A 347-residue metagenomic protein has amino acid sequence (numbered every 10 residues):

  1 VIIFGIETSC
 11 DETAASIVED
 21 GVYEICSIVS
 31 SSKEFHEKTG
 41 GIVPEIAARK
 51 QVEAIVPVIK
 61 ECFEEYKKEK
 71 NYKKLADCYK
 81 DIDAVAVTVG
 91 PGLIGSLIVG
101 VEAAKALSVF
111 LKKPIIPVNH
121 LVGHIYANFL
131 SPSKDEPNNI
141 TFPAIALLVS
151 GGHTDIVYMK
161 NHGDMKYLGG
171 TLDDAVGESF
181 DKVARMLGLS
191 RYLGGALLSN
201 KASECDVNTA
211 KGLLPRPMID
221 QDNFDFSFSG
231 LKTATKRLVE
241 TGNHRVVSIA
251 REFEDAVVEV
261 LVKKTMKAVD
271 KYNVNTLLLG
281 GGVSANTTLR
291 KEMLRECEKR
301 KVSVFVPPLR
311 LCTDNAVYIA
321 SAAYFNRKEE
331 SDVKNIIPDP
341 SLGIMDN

Functional and structural regions predicted by a protein language model:
I2-V87, P91, L97, H120 (+1 more regions): N-terminal beta-alpha supersecondary unit
G5-S9, S16, C26-S27, P137-F142 (+4 more regions): A short helix-loop
V87-G90, L107, S150, L277-N286: Glycine-rich beta-strand-to-loop/alpha-helix junction loops that act as flexible
L97, V274-M293: Glycine-rich phosphate-binding loops at beta-strand->alpha-helix junctions
P117-V118, L277, L294-I319: Conserved phosphate-binding/catalytic loops in two-lobed NTP-binding clefts
V118-A144, A322: Conserved phosphate-binding catalytic cores of ATP/NTP-utilizing and phosphoryl-transfer enzymes
H124-Y126, P307-D346: Glycine-rich phosphate-binding/hydrolytic loop that grips phosphoryl groups
D220-S229, A234-L278: Adenine-nucleotide phosphate-binding core of ATP-dependent small-molecule kinases
